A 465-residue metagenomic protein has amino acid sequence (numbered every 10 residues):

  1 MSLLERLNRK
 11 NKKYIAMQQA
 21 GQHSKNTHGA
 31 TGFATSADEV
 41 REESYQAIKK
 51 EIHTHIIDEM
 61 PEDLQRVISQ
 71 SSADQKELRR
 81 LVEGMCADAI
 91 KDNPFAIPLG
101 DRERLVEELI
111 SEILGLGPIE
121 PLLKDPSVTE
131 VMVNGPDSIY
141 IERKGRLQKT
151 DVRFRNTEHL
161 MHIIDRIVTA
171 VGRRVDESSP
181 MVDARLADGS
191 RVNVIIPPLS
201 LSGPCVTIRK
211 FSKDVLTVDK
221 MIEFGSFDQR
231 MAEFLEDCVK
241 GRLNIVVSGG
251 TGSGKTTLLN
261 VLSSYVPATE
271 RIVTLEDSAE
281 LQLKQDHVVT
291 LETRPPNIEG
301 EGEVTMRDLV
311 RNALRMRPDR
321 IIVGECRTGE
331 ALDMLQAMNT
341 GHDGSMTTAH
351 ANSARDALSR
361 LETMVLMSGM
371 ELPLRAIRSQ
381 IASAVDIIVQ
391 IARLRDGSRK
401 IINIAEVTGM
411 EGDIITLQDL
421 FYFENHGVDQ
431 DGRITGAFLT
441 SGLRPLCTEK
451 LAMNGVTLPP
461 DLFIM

Functional and structural regions predicted by a protein language model:
M1-Q148: N-terminal anchoring/assembly modules that precede and organize ATP-driven motor systems
Q65-R66, K91-P98, L114-D125, I167-A184 (+3 more regions): Active-site phosphate-binding and catalytic loops of NTP-dependent enzymes
D125, V133, S138-G241: P-loop NTP-binding catalytic core
S212-E223, N260, S264-R311, A357-L361: P-loop NTPase switch/communication element
V247: Hydrophobic anchor at the beta1->P-loop junction of P-loop NTPases
K255: Conserved lysine of the Walker
E276, L281-V289, A313-M410: Conserved P-loop NTPase nucleotide-binding/switch module
G397-M465: NTP-binding/hydrolysis catalytic cores, primarily Walker-type P-loop NTPases
